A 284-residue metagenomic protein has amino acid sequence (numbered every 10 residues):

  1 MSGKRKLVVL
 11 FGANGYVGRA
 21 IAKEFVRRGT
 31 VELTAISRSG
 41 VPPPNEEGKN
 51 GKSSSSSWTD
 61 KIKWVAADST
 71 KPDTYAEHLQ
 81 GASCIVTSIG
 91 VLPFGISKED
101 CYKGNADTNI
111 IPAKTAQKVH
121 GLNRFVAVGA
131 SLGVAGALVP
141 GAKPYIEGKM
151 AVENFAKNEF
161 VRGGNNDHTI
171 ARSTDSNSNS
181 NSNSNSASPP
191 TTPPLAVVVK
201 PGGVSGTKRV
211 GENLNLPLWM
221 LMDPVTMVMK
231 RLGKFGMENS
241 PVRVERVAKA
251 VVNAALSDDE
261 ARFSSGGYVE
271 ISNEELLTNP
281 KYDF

Functional and structural regions predicted by a protein language model:
S2-T30: N-terminal Rossmann NAD(P)H-binding glycine-rich loop of SDR-like oxidoreductase domains
V8, V41-I111, T115, A137: NAD(P)H-binding glycine-rich loop region in Rossmannoid oxidoreductase-like domains and their noncatalytic homologs
G29-R38: Conserved glycine-rich Rossmann-like NAD(P)H-binding loop of the short-chain dehydrogenase/reductase
N50-S56, T174-A187: Compositionally biased, intrinsically disordered low-complexity segments enriched for polar/charged residues
P93, S97-D175, N185-W219: Glycine-/Pro-rich loop/turn segments that contact NAD(P) or position catalytic residues in Rossmann-like domains
G104, T108-N109, G236-A254: Substrate-positioning beta->alpha
M222-V242: A conserved pocket-lining segment of Rossmann-fold NAD(P)-dependent short-chain dehydrogenase/reductase
